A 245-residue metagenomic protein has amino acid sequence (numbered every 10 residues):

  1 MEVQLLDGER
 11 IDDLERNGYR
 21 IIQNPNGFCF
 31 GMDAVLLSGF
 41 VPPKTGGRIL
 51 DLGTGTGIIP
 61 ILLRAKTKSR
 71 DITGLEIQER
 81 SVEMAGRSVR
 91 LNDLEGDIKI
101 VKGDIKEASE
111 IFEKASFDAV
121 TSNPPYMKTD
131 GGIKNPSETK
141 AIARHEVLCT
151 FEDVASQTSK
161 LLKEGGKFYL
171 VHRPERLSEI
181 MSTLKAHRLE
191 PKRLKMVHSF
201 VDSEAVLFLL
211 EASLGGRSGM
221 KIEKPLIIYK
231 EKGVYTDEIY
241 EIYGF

Functional and structural regions predicted by a protein language model:
E2-K44: Class I SAM-dependent transferase core
I22, K99-V101, K192-K195: General small-molecule cofactor/ligand-binding pocket signal
F28-F30, G55-T56, D202: Short glycine/threonine-rich catalytic loop with a Thr-x-Gly-x-Asp
L37, N123, V154, A212: Residue-level signal for inorganic ion chemistry
F40-I133: Conserved SAM/SAH cofactor-binding pocket of Class I
P124-D153: Mobile active-site "lid"/loop adjacent to the S-adenosyl-L-methionine
L148-S199, S203-A205: Conserved Class I SAM-dependent methyltransferase catalytic core
E204-F245: SAM/dcSAM-binding transferase cores
